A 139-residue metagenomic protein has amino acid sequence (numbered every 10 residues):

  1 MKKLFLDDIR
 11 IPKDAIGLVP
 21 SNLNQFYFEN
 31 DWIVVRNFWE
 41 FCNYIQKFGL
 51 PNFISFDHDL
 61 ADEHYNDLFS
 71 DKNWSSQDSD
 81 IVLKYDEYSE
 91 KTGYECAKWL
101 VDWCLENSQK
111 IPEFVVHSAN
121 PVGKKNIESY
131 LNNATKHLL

Functional and structural regions predicted by a protein language model:
M1-L139: Catalytic phosphate/metal-binding cores of nucleic-acid and nucleotide-processing enzymes, i.e., regions that mediate
